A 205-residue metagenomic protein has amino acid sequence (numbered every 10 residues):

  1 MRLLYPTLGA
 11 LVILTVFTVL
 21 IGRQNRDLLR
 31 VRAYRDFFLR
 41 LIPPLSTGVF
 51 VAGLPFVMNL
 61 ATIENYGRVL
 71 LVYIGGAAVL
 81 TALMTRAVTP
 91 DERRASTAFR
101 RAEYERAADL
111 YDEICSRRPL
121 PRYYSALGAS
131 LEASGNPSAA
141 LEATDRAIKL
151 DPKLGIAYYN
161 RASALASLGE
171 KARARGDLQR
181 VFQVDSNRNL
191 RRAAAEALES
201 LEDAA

Functional and structural regions predicted by a protein language model:
M1-S96: Long, contiguous interaction/recruitment modules in multidomain scaffold/adaptor proteins
L83-A133: Alpha-helical segment of the N-proximal tetratricopeptide repeat
R100, A133-S134, S167, S200-A204: Register position in tetratricopeptide repeats
E113-I114, R146-A147, R180-V181: Canonical positions in the second alpha-helix
R118-P119, P152, S186: Short coil turns that delineate tetratricopeptide repeat
Y123-Y124, A157, L190-R191: TPR alpha-solenoid repeat register
